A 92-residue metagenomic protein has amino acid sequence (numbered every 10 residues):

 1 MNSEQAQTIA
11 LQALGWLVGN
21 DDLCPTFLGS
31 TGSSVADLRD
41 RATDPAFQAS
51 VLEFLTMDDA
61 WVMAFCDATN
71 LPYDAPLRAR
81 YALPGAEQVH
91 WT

Functional and structural regions predicted by a protein language model:
M1-T92: Metal- and O2-centered redox machinery and metal/ROS homeostasis
